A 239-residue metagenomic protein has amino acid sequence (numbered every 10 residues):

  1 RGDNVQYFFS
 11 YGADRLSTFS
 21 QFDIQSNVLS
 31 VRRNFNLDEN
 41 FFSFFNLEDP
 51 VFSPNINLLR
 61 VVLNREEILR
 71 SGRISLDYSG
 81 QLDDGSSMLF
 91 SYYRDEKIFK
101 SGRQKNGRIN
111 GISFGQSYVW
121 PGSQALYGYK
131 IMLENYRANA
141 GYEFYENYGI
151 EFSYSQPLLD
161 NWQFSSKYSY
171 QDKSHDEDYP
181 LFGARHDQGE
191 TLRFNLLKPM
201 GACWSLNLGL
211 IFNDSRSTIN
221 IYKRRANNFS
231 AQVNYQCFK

Functional and structural regions predicted by a protein language model:
R1-K239: Gram-negative and organellar
